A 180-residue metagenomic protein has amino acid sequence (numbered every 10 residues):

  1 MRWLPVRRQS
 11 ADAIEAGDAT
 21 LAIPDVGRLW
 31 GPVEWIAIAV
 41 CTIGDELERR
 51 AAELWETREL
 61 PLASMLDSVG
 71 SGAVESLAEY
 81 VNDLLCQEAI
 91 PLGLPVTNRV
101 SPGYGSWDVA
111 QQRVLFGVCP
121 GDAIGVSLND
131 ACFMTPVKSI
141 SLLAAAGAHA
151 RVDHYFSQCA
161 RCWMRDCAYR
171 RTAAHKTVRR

Functional and structural regions predicted by a protein language model:
M1-A63: Active-site helix-to-loop segments that bind/position phosphate- or nucleotide-bearing substrates and donors across
V26, R50-A51, M65, L85 (+1 more regions): Generic structural signal of hydrophobic/aromatic residues within well-ordered alpha-helices of folded domains
I43, Q87, S141-L143: Short secondary-structure transition/capping segments
G44, C86, C167, T172: Residue-level marker of positions within ordered structural domains that often coincide with functionally constrained
W55-S106: Long, amphipathic alpha-helical coupling/dimerization segments that relay conformational signals between
L92-Y169, R180: Short terminal or interdomain "cap/linker" segment that borders an active site or interface and mediates
A174-R180: Short cysteine/histidine-rich metal-coordination sites, predominantly Zn2+-binding motifs
